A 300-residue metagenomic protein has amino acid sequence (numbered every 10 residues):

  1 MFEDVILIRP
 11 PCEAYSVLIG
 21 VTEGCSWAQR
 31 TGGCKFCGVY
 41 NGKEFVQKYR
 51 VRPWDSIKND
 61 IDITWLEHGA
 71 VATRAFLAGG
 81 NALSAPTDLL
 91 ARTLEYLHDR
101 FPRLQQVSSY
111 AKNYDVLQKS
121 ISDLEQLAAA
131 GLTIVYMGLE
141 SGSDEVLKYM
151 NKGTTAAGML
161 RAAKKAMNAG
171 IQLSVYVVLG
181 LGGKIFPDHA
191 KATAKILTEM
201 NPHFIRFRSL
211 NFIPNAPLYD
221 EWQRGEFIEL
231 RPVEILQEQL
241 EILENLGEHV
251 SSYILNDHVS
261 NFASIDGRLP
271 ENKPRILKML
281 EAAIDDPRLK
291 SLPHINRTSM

Functional and structural regions predicted by a protein language model:
M1-I8, T198-M300: Auxiliary Fe-S-binding modules of radical SAM enzymes
I8-N59: Canonical Radical SAM [4Fe-4S] cluster-binding loop centered on the CxxxCxxC motif and its immediate flanking residues
C25, C34, L77, S109 (+5 more regions): Conserved, mostly hydrophobic/aromatic
Y40-K48, K148-T154, W222-I228: Short glycine-enriched, charge-decorated loop/helix-capping segments at active-site entrances that position
F45, S143-Y149, P217, A263-I265: A short acidic, helix-capping loop that chelates divalent metal ions and anchors anionic groups
W65-N168, E248: Conserved SAM/AdoMet-binding glycine-rich loop
Y114, G142-V146, A166-H189, S209-P214 (+1 more regions): Conserved strand-turn element in the central/C-terminal portion of the radical SAM core barrel that lines
S122-L124, G182-E199: Catalytic cores of alpha/beta
